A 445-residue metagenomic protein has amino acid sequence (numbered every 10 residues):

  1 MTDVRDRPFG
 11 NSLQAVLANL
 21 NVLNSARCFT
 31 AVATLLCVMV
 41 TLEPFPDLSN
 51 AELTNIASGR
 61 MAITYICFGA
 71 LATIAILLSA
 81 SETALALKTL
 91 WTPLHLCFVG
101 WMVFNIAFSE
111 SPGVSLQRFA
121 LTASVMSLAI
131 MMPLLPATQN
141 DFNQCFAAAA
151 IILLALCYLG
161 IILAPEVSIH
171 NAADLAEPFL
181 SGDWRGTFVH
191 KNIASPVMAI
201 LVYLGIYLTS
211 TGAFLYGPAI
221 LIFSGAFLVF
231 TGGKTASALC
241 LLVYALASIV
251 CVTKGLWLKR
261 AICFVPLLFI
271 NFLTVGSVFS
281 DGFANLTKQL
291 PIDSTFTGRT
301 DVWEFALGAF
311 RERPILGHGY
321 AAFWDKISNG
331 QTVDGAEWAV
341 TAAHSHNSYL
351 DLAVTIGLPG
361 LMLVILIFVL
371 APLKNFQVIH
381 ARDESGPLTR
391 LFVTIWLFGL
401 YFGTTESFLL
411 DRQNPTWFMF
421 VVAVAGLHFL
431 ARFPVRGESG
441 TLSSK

Functional and structural regions predicted by a protein language model:
M1-F104, L134-A148, T211-G212, Q377 (+2 more regions): Transmembrane signal-anchor hairpin modules in multi-pass inner-membrane enzymes, especially those that act on
A57-L77, L116-L128, I193-V202, A238-A245 (+2 more regions): Membrane-embedded alpha-helical segments of multi-pass membrane proteins, especially the transmembrane helices
A72, V99-V103, N143-L175, F179 (+3 more regions): Alpha-helical transmembrane segments of multi-pass inner-membrane proteins
T83, L134, L215-Y216, S248 (+3 more regions): Hydrophobic transmembrane alpha-helices and their immediate junctions
A84, L159-E166, T231, C251-S294 (+2 more regions): A membrane-periplasm/extracellular boundary helix in multi-pass inner-membrane enzymes that assemble envelope glycans
W91-V99, P112-L134, Q144-A150, L154: Aromatic-anchored transmembrane helix interface
K288-E304, E312, L316-I356, N375 (+1 more regions): Long extracytoplasmic/lumenal interhelical loops at the membrane interface of multi-pass membrane proteins
L391-K445: Transmembrane alpha-helices of multi-pass inner-membrane enzymes
